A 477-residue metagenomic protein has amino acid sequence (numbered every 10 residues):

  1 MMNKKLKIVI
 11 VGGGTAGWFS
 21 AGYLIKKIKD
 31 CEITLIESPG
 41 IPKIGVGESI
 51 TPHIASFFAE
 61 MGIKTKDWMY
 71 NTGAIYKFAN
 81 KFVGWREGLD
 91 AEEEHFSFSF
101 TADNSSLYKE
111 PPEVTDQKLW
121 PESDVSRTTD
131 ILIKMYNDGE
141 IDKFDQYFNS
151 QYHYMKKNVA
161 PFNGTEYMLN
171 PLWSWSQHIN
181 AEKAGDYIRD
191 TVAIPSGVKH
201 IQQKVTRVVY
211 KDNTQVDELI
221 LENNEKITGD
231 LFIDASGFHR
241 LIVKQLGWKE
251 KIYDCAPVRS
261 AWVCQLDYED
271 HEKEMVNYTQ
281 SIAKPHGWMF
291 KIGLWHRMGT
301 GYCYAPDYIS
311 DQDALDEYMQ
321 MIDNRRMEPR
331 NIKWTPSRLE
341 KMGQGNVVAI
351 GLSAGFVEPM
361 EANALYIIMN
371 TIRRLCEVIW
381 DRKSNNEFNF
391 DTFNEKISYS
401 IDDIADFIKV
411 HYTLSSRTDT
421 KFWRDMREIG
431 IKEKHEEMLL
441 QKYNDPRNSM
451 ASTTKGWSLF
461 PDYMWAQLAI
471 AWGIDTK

Functional and structural regions predicted by a protein language model:
L6-C31: N-terminal Rossmann-like FAD-binding beta1-loop-alpha1 element of flavoenzymes
I25-V46: Glycine-rich FAD pyrophosphate-binding loop
V46-H153: Dinucleotide-binding Rossmann-like beta1-alpha1 core, especially the glycine-rich loop that anchors the ADP
Y167-A314, I372: Predominantly flavin-linked oxidoreductase catalytic cores and closely associated redox partners
A283-T335, G355-Y366, V378, N386: Conserved FAD/dinucleotide-binding core of flavoprotein oxidoreductases
S337-I401: Conserved mid-domain beta->alpha element of the FAD-binding
E377-K477: Long, low-complexity C-terminal extensions of enzymes
